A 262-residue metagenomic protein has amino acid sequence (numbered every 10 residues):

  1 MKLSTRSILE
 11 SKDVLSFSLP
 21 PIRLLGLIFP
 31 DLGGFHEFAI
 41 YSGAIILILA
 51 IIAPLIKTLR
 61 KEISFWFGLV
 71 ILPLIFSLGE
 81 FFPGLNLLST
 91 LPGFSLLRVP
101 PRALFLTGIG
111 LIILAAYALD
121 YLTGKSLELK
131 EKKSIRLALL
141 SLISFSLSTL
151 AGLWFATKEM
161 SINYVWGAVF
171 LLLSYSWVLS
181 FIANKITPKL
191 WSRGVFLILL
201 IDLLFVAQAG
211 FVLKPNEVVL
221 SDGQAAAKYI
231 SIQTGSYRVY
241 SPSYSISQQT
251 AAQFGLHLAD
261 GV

Functional and structural regions predicted by a protein language model:
M1-L55, N86-S89, F94-F105, W154-G167 (+2 more regions): Periplasmic/ER-lumenal interhelical loops and adjacent helix-loop junctions in multi-pass membrane proteins
V14-L19, L140, S146, A227 (+2 more regions): Charge-dense polyanion-binding interfaces
L27-P30, L78, I109, P242-Y244: Structured loops at beta-to-helix junctions and adjacent beta-edge loops in soluble globular domains
L49-L55, V70-S77: Hydrophobic core segments of alpha-helical transmembrane domains in multi-pass membrane transport and ion-translocation
I56-I63: Juxtamembrane interface at the cytosolic side of transmembrane helices
S64, G68-L74, E80-A226: Contiguous transmembrane helix-bundle modules in multi-pass membrane proteins
W191, I201, F205-V262: Extracytoplasmic
